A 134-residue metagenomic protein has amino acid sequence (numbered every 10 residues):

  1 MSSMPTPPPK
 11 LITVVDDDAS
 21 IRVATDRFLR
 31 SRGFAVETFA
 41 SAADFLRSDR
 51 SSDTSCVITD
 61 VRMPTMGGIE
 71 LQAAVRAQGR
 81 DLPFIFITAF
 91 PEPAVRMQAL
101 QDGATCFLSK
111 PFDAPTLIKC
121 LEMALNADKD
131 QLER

Functional and structural regions predicted by a protein language model:
A19-E37, A124: Two-component/phosphorelay signaling modules centered on CheY-like receiver
A40-S41, M66-L71: Acidic catalytic/metal-coordinating carboxylates
S52-I58: Active-site beta3 strand of CheY-like receiver
M63: Receiver (REC) domain active-site loop signature in two-component systems and cognate sites in sensor histidine kinases
E70, P91-C106: Alpha4 helix (beta4-alpha4-beta5 surface) of REC/receiver domains from two-component response regulators
A94, F112-E122: C-terminal output helix
E122-R134: The C-terminal output helix
